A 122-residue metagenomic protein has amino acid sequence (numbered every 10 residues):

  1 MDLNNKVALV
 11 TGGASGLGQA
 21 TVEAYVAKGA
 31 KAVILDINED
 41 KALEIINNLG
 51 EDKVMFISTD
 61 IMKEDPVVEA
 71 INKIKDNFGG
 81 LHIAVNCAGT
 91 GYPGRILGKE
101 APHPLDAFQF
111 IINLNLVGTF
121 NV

Functional and structural regions predicted by a protein language model:
D2-A32: Canonical Rossmann dinucleotide-binding motif of NAD(H)/NADP(H)-dependent dehydrogenases/reductases, specifically
K28-E44: Conserved glycine-rich Rossmann-like NAD(P)H-binding loop of the short-chain dehydrogenase/reductase
E39-D40, S58-I71, L105: The beta1-alpha1 cofactor-binding region of Rossmann-like NAD(H)/NADP(H)-dependent oxidoreductases
H82-I83, Q109: Conserved catalytic-site loops of classical short-chain dehydrogenases/reductases
C87-R95: Conserved NAD(P)H cofactor-binding loop of Rossmann-fold oxidoreductase domains
R95-Q109: Substrate-binding pocket helix/loop in short-chain dehydrogenase/reductase
